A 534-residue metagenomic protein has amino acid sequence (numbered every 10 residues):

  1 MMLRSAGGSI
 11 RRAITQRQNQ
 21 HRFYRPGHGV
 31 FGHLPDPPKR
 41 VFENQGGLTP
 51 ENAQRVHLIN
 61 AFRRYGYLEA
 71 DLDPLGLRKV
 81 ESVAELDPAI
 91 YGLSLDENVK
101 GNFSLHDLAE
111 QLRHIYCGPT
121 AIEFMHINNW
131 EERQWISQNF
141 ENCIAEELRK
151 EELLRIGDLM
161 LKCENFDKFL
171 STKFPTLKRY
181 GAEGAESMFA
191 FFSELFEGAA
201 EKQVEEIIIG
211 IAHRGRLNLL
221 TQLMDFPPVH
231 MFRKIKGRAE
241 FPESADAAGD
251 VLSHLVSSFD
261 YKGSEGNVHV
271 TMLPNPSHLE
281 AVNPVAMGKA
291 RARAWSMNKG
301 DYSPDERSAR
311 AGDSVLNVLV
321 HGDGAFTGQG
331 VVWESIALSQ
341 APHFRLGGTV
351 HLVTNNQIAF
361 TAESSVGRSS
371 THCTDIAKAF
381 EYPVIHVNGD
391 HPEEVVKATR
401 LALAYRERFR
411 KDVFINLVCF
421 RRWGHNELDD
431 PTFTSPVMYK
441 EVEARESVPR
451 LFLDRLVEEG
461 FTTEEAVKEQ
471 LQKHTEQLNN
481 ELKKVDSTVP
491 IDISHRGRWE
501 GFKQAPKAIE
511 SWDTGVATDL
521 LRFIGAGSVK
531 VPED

Functional and structural regions predicted by a protein language model:
M2-V331, I336-V350, I358-S364, S369 (+6 more regions): Conserved internal helical-beta-strand scaffold that buttresses enzyme catalytic cores
H213-G215, Q357, H391, C419-R421: Active-site-proximal loop/turn and secondary-structure-junction residues that shape catalytic pockets, frequently
D323, N388-H391: Short beta->alpha junction loops
H386, T399-E407, D412, K440: C-terminal catalytic or substrate-handling cores of phosphate/nucleotide- and metal-cofactor-dependent proteins acting
P392-L403, E407, K468-N479: Two-component system phosphotransfer/interaction surface
Y439-R445: Flexible glycine-/small-residue-enriched beta->alpha junction loops that bind anionic phosphate/pyrophosphate groups
